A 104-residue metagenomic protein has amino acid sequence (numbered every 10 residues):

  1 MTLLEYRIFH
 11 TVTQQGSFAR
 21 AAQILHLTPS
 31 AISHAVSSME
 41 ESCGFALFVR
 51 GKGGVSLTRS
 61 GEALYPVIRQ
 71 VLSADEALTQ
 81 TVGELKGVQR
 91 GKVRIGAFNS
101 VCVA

Functional and structural regions predicted by a protein language model:
T2-I8, P29, G61, I68 (+1 more regions): The N-cap/first-turn positions of alpha helices within or immediately adjacent to helix-turn-helix DNA-binding domains
V12-H26: Short helix-boundary/capping micro-motifs
S17-F18, V36, R50: Helix-turn-helix DNA-binding elements, focusing on the entry/boundary residues of the two helices that contact DNA
Q23, E41, E62: Alpha-helical residues within the helix-turn-helix
T28-A31, A35-S38: Residues within the DNA-recognition helix of helix-turn-helix
H34, Q80, K86-A104: N-terminal winged-helix
E40-R59: A short LG(V/I)-centered, amphipathic sequence patch enriched for acidic residue(s) preceding the LG motif
S42-C43, L64-K86: Alpha-helical linker/hinge and terminal dimerization helices associated with HTH transcriptional regulators
